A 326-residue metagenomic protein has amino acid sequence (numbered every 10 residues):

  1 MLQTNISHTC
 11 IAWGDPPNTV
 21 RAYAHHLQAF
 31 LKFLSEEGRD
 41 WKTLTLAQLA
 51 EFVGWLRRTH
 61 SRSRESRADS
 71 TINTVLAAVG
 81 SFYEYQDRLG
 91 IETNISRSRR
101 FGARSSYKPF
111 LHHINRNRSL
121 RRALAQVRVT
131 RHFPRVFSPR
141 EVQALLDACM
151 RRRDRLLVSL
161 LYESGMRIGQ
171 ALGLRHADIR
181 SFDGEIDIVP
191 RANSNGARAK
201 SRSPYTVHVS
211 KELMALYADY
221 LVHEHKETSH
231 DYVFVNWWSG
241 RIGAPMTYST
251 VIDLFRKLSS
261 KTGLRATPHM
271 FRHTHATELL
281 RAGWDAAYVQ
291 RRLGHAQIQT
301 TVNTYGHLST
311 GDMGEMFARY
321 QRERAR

Functional and structural regions predicted by a protein language model:
Q3-N18, L27-H112, A144: N-terminal core-binding DNA-recognition domain of tyrosine recombinases/integrases
E92-Q143, W237-I242: Flexible interdomain linker/hinge and immediately adjacent N-terminus of the catalytic tyrosine-recombinase domain
V129-R131, R135-I168, L172: Basic, Lys/Arg- and aromatic-enriched nucleic-acid-binding interface segment
G169, G173-A215: Conserved tyrosine-mediated DNA breakage-rejoining catalytic core shared by Y-recombinases
S210-G263: Active-site/catalytic core of tyrosine-dependent DNA strand-transfer enzymes
I252-R291, H295, H307: Short, basic (Lys/Arg/His-rich) helix/loop patches that form interaction surfaces in the mid-to-C-terminal regions
L293-A318: Catalytic-site neighborhood detector that most strongly recognizes the C-terminal catalytic loop/helix of tyrosine
R319-R326: C-terminal secondary-structure termini that scaffold catalytic or DNA-interacting sites
